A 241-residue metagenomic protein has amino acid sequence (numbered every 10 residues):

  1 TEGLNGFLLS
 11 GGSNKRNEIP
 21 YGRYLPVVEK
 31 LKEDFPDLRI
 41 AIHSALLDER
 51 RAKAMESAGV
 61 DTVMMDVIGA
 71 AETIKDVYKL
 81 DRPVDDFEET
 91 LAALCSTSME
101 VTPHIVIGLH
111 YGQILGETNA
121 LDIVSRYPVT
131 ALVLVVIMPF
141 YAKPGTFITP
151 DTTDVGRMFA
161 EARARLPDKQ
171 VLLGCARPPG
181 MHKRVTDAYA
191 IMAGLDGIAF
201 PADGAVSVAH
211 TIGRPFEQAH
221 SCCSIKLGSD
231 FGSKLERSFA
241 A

Functional and structural regions predicted by a protein language model:
T1-D76, D81-E100, I114-T118, Y127: Conserved Radical SAM active-site core
F7, I40-I42, V63-M65, V101-I105 (+3 more regions): Hydrophobic faces of well-ordered beta-strands that scaffold small-molecule active sites in alpha/beta enzyme cores
G12-N14, H43-L47, I68-A70, V106-H110 (+3 more regions): Active-site beta-loop-alpha junctions enriched in small/polar residues
S13-I19, L80, G108-Q113, F140-P144 (+2 more regions): Short, small-residue-enriched loops and turns at beta-alpha junctions that line or gate enzyme active sites
E18-I19, A52, I74-K75, G112-I114 (+4 more regions): Short Asp/Glu-rich motifs
P26-V27, A58-G59, D81-P83, A120-L121 (+3 more regions): Short, hinge-like loop/turn segments at secondary-structure boundaries
D34, S125-A241: Auxiliary Fe-S-binding modules of radical SAM enzymes
